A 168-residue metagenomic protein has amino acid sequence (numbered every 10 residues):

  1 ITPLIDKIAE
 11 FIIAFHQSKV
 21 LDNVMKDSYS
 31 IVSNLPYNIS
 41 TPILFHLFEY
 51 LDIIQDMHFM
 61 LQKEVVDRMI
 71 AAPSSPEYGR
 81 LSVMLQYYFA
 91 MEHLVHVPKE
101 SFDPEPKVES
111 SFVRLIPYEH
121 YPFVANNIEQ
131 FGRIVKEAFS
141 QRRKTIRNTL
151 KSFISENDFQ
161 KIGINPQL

Functional and structural regions predicted by a protein language model:
I1-E129, R133, Q160: Catalytic cores of RNA-modifying enzymes
V135-L168: C-terminal lobe and adjacent flexible extensions of AdoMet/dcAdoMet transferase-like proteins
